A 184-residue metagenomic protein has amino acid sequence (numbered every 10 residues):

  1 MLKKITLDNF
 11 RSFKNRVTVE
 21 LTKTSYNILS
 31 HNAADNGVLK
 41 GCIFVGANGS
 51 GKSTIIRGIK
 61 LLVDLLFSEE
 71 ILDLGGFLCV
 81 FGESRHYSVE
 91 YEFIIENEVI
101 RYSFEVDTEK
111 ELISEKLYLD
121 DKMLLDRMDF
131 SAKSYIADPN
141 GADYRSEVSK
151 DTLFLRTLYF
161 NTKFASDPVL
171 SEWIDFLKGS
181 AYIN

Functional and structural regions predicted by a protein language model:
M1-K60: Pre-Walker A-like glycine/lysine-rich segment at the N-terminus of P-loop NTPase domains
K4-D8, L78, P139-Y144: Intrinsically disordered, low-complexity boundary segments flanking structured domains
I5, Y87-E92, E111-L119: Short polybasic amphipathic segments
D8-R11, I94-E98, D120: Short strand-coil-strand connectors
K14-R16, N97-R101, M123: Short, mixed charged/polar active-site loops that provide acid/base catalysis or chelate metal/phosphate cofactors
G37-I43, A47, I56-E109: Conserved P-loop NTP-binding catalytic core
R101-N184: Electropositive, glycine-dotted interaction segments that contact anionic polymers or phosphate-rich ligands
